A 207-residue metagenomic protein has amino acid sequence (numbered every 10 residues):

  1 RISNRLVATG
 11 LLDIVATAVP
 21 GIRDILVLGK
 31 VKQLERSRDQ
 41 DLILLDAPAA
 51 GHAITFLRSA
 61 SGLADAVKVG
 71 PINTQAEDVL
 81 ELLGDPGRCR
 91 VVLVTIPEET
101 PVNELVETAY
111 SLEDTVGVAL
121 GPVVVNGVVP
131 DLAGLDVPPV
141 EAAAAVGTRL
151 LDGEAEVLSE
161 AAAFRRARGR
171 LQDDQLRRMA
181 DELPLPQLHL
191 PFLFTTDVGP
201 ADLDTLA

Functional and structural regions predicted by a protein language model:
R1, L135-A142, A201-A207: Short, surface-exposed amphipathic charged segments that create phosphate/polyanion-binding patches used for binding
R1-V27, Q33: ATP-hydrolysis module of ASCE/P-loop NTPase motor domains, specifically the Walker B Asp-Glu catalytic pair
V7, E98, P139, G199-D202: A diffuse structural propensity rather than consistent per-protein peaks
L12-V15, A76, L93, P191: Preference for short coil/turn "hinge" residues that link or interrupt alpha-helices
R23-P184: Conserved catalytic-core segment of NTP-binding enzymes
E182, P186-A207: NTP-binding/hydrolysis catalytic cores, primarily Walker-type P-loop NTPases
